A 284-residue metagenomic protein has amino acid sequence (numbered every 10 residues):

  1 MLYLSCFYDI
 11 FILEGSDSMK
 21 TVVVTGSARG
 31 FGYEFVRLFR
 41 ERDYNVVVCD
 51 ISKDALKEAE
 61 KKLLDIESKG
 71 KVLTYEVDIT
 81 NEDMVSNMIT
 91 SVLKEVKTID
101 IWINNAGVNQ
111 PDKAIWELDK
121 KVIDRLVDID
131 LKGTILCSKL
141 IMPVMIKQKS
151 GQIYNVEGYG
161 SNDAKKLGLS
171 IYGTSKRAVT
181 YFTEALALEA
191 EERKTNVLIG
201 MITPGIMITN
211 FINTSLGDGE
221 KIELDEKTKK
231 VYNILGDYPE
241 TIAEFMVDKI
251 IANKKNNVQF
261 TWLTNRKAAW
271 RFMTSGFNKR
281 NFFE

Functional and structural regions predicted by a protein language model:
D17-V47: Canonical Rossmann dinucleotide-binding motif of NAD(H)/NADP(H)-dependent dehydrogenases/reductases, specifically
Y44-E58: Conserved glycine-rich Rossmann-like NAD(P)H-binding loop of the short-chain dehydrogenase/reductase
K53-D54, Y75-N87, K120: The beta1-alpha1 cofactor-binding region of Rossmann-like NAD(H)/NADP(H)-dependent oxidoreductases
S86, N109-D124, G168: Conserved mid-core segment of classical short-chain dehydrogenase/reductases
W116-I135, S150, Y154, V179: Catalytic Tyr-X3-Lys loop
S138-K139, E184: A short, exposed helix-loop element centered on a Lys and neighboring polar residues
Y154-A178, T183-E184, L188-E192, I206: Catalytic loop of short-chain dehydrogenase/reductase
M201, G219-F277: C-terminal helical subdomain
